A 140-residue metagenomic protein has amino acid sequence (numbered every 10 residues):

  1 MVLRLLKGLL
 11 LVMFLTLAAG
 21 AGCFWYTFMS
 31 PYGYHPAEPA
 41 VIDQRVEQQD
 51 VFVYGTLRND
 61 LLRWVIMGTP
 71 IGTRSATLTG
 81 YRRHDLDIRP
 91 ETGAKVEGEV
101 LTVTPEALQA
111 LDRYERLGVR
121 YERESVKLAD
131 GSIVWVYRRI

Functional and structural regions predicted by a protein language model:
V2-I140: Glycine-aromatic micro-motifs
